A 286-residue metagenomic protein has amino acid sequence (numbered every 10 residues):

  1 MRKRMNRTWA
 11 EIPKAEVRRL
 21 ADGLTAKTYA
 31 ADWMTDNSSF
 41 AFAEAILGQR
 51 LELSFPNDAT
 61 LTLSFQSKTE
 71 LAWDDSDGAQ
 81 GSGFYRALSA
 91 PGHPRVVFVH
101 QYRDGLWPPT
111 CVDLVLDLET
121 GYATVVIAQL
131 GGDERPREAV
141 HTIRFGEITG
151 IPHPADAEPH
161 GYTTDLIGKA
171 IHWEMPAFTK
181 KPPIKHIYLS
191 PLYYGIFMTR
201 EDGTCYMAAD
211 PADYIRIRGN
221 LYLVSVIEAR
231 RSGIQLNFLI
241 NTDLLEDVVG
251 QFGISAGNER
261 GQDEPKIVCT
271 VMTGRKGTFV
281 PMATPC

Functional and structural regions predicted by a protein language model:
M1-E70, I267, V271, A283-P285: Hydrophobic, helix-prone linear segments
A43-Q49, L63-A72, P91-R95, L114-A123 (+4 more regions): Short, solvent-exposed coil/turn segments at beta-strand boundaries
L53, D74-S76, R103, G150-I151 (+1 more regions): Surface-exposed, interaction-prone regions used to assemble/regulate multi-protein complexes
L53-L88, K180-I215: N-terminal glycine/threonine-rich, aromatic-flanked beta-hairpin/loop signature
D77-L114, E201-L244: Contiguous, well-ordered beta-strand patches that form the walls/edges of small beta-barrel/beta-sandwich domains
T120-V140, L245-Q262: Helix-rich interaction surfaces within compact, conserved domain-sized segments that mediate assembly or partner
Y122-A177: Surface-exposed beta-loop interaction hotspot
P211, N220-V226, R230-A283: C-terminal, beta-strand-rich globular interaction domains
